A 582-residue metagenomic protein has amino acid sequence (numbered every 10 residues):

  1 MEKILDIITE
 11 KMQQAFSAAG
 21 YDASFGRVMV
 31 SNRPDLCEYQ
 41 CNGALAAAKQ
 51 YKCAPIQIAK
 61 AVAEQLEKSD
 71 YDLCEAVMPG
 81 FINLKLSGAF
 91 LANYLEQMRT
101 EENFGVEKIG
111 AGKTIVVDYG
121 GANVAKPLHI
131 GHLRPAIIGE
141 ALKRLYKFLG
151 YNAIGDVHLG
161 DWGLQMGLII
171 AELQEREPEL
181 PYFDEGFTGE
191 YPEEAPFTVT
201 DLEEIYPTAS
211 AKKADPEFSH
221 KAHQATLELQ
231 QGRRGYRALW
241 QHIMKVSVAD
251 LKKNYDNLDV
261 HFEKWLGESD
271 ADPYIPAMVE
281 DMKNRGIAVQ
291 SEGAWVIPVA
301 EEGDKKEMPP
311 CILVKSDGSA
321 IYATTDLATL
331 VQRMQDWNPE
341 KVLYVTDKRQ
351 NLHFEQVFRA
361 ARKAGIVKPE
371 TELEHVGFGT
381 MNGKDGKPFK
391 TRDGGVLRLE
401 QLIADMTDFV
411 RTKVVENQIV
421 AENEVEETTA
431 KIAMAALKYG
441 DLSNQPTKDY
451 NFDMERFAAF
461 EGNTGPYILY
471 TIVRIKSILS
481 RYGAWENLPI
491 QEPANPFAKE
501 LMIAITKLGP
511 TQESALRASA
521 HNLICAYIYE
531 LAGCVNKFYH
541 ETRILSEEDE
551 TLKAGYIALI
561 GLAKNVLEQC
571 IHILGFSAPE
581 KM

Functional and structural regions predicted by a protein language model:
M1-A92, I109-M582: Non-catalytic interaction-recognition regions
N93-M98: Short, charged, solvent-exposed linker or helix-capping segments at domain edges/interfaces that act as flexible hinges
R99-I109: Flexible, low-complexity linker/hinge segments
